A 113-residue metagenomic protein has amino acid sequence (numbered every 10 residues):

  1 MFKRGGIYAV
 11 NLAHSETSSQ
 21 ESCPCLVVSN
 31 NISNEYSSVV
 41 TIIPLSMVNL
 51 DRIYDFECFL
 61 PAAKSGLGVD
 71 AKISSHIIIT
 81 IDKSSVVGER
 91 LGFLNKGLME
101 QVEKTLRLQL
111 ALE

Functional and structural regions predicted by a protein language model:
A13-T17: Short, charged beta-turn/beta-strand-edge "cap" motif at the junction between a beta-strand and an adjacent loop
S18-S22, V27-A63: Compact nucleic-acid interaction/catalytic patches
A63-E113: C-terminal terminal-subdomain/extension
